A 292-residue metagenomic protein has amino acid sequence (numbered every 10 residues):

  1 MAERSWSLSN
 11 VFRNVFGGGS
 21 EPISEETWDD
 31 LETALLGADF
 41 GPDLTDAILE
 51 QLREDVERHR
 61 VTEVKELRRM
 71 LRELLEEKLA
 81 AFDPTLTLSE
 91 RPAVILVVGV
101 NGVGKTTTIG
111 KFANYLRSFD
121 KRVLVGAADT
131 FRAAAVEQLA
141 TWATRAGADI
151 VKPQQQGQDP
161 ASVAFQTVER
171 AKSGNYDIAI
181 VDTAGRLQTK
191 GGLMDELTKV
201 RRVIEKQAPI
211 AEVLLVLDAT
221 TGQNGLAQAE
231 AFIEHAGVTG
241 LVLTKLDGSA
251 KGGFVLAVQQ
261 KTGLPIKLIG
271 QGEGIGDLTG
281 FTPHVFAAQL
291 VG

Functional and structural regions predicted by a protein language model:
E3-A128, A134-G157, A161-V181: Primarily NTPase-proximal linker/entry elements flanking Walker-type ATP/GTP-binding cores
W6, N10-N14, E21, H59 (+6 more regions): Flexible, active-site-adjacent loop/turn segments at secondary-structure boundaries
S20, L36-F40, R60, G185 (+4 more regions): Amphipathic alpha-helical interaction elements
V98-G99, D182, V216, G270: Short beta-strand segments
A128-T130, T183, A219, K245: Generic detector of well-ordered alpha-helical packing
D159-G174, Q188-G292: Conserved catalytic-core segment of NTP-binding enzymes
